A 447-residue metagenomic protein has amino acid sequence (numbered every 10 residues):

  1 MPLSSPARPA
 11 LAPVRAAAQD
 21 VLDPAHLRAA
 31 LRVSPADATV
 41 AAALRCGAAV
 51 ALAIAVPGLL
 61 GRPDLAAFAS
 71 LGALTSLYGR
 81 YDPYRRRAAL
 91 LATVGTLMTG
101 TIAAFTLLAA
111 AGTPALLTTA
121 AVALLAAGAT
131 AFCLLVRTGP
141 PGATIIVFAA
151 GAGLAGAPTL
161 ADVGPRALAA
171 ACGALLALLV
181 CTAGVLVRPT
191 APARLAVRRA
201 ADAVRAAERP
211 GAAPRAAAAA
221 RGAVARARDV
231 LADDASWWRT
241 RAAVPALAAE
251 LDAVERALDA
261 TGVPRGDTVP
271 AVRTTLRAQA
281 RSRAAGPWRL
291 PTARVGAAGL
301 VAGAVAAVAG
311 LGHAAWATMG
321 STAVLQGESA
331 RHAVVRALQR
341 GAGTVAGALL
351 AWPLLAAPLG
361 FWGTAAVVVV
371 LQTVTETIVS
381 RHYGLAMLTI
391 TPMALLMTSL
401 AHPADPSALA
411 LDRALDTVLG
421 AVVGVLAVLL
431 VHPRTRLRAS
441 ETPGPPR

Functional and structural regions predicted by a protein language model:
M1-A51, A55, L59, P63 (+3 more regions): Cytosolic regulatory and coupling regions of membrane transport/channel systems
A18-L27, L44-I54, G58, R62-Y84 (+6 more regions): Pore- and pathway-forming membrane helices of multi-pass small-molecule/ion transporters and channels
A30-A42, L60-G61, P83-A92, A111-P114 (+6 more regions): Short, amphipathic, aromatic/basic-enriched membrane-interface segments that mark the entry/exit of transmembrane
R86-T106, G347-L350: Hydrophobic transmembrane alpha-helices and their membrane-interface boundaries in multi-pass, membrane-anchored
G100-A111, A131-L134, G153-A161, L179-V187 (+5 more regions): Alpha-helical membrane-embedding segments and immediately adjacent membrane-interface amphipathic helices
A196-R205, F361-R381, L437-R438: A compact, surface-exposed functional segment
S236-A242, S329-A330, A356, Q372: A cross-kingdom feature marking solvent-exposed beta-strand/loop segments within repeated, beta-rich binding/scaffold
A285-P358: Core alpha-helical transmembrane segments of integral membrane proteins
